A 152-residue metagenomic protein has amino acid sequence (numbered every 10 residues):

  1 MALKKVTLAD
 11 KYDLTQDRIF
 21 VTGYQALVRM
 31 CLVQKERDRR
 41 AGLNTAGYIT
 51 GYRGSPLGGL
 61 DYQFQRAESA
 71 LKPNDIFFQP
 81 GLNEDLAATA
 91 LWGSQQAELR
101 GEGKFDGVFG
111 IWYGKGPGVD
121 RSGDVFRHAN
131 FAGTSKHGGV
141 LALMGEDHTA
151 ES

Functional and structural regions predicted by a protein language model:
M1-S152: Thiamine diphosphate
